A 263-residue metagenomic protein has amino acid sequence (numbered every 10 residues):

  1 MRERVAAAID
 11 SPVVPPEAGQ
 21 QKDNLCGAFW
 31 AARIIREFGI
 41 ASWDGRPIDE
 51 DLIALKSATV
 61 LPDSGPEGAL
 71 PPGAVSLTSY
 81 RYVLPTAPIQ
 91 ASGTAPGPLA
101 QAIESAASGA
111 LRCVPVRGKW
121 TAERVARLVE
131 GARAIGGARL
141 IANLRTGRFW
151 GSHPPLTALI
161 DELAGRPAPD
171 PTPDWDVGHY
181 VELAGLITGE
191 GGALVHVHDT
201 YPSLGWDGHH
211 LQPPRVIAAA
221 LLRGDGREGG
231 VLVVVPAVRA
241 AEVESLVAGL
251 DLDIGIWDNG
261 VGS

Functional and structural regions predicted by a protein language model:
V5, I9-A138, D225, G230 (+1 more regions): Cysteine-nucleophile protease catalytic domains, especially the papain-like/related folds used in DUB/UBL proteases
R33, T146-F149, P202-S203: Solvent-exposed loop/turn segments at secondary-structure junctions within structured extracellular/periplasmic domains
G39, D44, P155, H196-H198 (+1 more regions): A generic "cationic amphipathic patch" detector
G45, L159, Q212-V216: Short, charged/polar low-complexity linear motifs in solvent-exposed/disordered segments
T86, R112-P115, H153-T157, R166-P169 (+1 more regions): N-terminal start-of-chain detector that recognizes signal peptides and the immediate post-cleavage beginning
A122-H198: Active-site-adjacent substructure of cysteine-protease-like catalytic cores
A164-G178, G185-S263: Noncatalytic regulatory segments and standalone regulatory/sensor domains
